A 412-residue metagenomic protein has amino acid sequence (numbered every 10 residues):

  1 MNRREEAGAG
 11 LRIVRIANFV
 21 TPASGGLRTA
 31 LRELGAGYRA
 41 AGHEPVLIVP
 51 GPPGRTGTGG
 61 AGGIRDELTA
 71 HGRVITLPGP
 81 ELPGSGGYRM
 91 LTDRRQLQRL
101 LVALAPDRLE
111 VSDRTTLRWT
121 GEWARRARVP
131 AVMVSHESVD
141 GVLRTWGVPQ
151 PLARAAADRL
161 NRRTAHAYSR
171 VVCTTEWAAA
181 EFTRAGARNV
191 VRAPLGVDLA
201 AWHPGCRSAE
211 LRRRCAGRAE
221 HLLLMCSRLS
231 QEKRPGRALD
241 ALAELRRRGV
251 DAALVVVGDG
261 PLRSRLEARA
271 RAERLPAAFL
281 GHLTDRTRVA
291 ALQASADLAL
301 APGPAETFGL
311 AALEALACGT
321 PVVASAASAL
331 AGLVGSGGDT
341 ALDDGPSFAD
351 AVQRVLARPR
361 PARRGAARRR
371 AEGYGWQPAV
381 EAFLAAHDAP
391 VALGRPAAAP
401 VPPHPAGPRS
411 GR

Functional and structural regions predicted by a protein language model:
V14, C215-A243: Conserved donor-binding/catalytic core segment of Leloir-type glycosyltransferases
V49, R154, D158-R207, G217-R218: Donor nucleotide-sugar binding/catalytic pocket of nucleotide-sugar-dependent glycosyltransferases
L101, A165, H282, A290-A296: Short alpha-helical donor nucleotide-sugar binding micro-motif in glycosyltransferases
S264-L283, T287: Nucleotide-activated donor-binding/catalytic signature segment of Leloir-type glycosyltransferases, i.e., the conserved
P304: Aromatic "clamp/platform" in nucleotide-sugar-dependent glycosyltransferases that forms part of the donor/acceptor
P321-A324: Short hydrophobic beta-strand element within catalytic cores of glycosyltransferases and related nucleotide-activated
G335-R360: Conserved acidic donor-binding segment of nucleotide-sugar-dependent glycosyltransferases
R360-D388: A charged, aromatic-enriched C-terminal amphipathic alpha-helix characteristic of glycosyltransferases across folds
